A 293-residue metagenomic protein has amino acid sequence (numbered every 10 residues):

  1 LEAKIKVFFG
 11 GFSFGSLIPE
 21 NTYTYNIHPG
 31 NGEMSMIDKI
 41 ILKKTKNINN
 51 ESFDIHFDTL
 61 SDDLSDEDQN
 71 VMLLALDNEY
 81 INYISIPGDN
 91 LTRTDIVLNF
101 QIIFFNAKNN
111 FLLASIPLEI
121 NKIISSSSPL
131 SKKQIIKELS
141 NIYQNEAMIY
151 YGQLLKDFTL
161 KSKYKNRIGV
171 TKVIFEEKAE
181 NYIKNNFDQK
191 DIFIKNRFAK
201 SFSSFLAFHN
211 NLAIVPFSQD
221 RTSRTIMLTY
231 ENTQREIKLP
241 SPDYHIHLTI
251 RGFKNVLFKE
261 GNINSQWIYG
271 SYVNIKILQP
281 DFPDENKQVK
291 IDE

Functional and structural regions predicted by a protein language model:
L1-H56, D63-L64, D68-N70, I124-K133 (+5 more regions): A structural "domain/chain start" motif
I55-F57, S85-P87: N-terminal post-signal-peptidase region of extra-cytosolic proteins
D68-N82, L91-I103: Elongated alpha-helical scaffolds
P87-S126, L248-E293: Amphipathic beta-strand/beta-sheet edge segments enriched in Tyr/Trp
